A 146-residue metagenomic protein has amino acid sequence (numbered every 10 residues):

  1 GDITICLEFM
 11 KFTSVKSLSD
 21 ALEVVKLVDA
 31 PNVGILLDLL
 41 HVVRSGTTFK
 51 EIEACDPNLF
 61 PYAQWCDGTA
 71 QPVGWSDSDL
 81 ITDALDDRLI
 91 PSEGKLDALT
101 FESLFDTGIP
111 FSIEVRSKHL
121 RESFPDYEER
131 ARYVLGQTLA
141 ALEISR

Functional and structural regions predicted by a protein language model:
I3-S14, L36-L37: Aromatic-lined carbohydrate-recognition surfaces of secreted/lumenal glycan-active proteins
V15-L37, V43-R146: Histidine-acidic metal/acid-base catalytic patches
